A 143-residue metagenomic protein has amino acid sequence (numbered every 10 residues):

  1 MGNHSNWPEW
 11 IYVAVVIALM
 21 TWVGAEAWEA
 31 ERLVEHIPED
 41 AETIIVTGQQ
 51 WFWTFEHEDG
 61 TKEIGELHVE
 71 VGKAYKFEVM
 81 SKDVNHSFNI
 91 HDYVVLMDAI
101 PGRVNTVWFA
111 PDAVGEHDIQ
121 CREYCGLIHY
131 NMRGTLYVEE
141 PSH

Functional and structural regions predicted by a protein language model:
M1-L67, V71, H143: Extracytoplasmic entry segments of secretory-pathway proteins
I44, G65, Y75-F77, V107 (+1 more regions): Hydrophobic residues positioned within well-ordered beta-strands of beta-sheet architectures
Q49-W51, G72-A74, M80-V84, Y93 (+3 more regions): Solvent-exposed coil/turn segments that connect beta secondary-structure elements in extracytoplasmic/periplasmic
T54-D59, D83-P101, G134: Histidine- and aromatic-enriched segments that form or immediately flank copper-ligand environments
I64-L67, V94-D98, W108: Beta-strand-rich interaction surfaces with strong enrichment in secreted/lumenal proteins
L67, V71-K73, R103, G115: Surface-exposed loop/turn positions
A99-H143: Extracellular/periplasmic metallocenter environments
